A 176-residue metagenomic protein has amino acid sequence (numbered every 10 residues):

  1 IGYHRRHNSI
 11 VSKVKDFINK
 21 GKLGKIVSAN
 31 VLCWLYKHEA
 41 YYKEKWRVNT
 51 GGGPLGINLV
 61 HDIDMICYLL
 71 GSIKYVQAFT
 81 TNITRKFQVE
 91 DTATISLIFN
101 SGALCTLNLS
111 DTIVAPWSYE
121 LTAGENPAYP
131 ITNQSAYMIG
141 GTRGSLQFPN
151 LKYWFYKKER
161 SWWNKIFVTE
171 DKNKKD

Functional and structural regions predicted by a protein language model:
R5-Q88, A93-L97: Predominantly a Rossmann-like dinucleotide-binding segment in NAD(P)-dependent oxidoreductases
K86-E90, N100-D176: NAD(P)-dinucleotide binding in Rossmann-like oxidoreductases
